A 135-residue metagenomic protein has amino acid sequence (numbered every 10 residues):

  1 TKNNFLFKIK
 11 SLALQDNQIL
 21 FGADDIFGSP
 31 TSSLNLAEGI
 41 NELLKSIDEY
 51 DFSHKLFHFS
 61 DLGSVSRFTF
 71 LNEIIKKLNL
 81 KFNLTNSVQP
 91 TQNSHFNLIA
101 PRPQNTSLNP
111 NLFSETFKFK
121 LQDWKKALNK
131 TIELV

Functional and structural regions predicted by a protein language model:
T1-G28, S33-E42: NAD(P)-dependent short-chain dehydrogenase/reductase
A13-N17, I47-D48, L78, V135: A general structural signal marking secondary-structure boundaries and capping sites
L20, S29, G63, Q89 (+1 more regions): Residues that recognize and position ribonucleotide moieties
A23-G28, H58-L62, P101, E115: Conserved short-loop catalytic and cofactor-binding motifs
G39, S46-I99: Mid/C-terminal beta-alpha module of Rossmann-like enzyme folds, strongest in SDR-family dehydrogenases/epimerases
L43, K130-L134: C-terminal alpha-helix
L56, S66-N72, T91-T131: Conserved C-terminal active-site "lid" loop/helix of NAD(P)H-dependent oxidoreductases that clamps the redox cofactor
